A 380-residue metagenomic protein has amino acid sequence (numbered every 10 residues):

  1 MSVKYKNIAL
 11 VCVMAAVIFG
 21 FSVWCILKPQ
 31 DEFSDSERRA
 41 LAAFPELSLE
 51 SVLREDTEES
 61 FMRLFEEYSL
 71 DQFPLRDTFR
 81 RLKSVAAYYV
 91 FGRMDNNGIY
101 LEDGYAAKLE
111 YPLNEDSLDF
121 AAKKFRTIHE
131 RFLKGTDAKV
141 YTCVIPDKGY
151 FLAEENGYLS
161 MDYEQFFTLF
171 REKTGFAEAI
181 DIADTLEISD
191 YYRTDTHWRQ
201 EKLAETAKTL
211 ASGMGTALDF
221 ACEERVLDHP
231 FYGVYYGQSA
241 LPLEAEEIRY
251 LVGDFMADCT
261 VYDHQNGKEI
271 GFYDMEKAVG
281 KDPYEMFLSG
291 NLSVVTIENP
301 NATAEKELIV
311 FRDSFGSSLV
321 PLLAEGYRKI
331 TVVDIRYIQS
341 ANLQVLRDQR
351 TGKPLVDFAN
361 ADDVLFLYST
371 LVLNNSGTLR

Functional and structural regions predicted by a protein language model:
M1-R380: Extracellular glycan-modifying ectodomains
